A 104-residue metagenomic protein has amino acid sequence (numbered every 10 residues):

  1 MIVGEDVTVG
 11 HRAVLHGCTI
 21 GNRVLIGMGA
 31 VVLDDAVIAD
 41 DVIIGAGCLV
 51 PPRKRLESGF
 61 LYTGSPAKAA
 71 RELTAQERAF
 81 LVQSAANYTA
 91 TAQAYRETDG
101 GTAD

Functional and structural regions predicted by a protein language model:
M1-V14, S58-D104: C-terminal segments of enzyme domains that contribute to small-molecule binding surfaces
G4-E5, V9-H11, H16-G17, G21-R23 (+6 more regions): Left-handed beta-helix
